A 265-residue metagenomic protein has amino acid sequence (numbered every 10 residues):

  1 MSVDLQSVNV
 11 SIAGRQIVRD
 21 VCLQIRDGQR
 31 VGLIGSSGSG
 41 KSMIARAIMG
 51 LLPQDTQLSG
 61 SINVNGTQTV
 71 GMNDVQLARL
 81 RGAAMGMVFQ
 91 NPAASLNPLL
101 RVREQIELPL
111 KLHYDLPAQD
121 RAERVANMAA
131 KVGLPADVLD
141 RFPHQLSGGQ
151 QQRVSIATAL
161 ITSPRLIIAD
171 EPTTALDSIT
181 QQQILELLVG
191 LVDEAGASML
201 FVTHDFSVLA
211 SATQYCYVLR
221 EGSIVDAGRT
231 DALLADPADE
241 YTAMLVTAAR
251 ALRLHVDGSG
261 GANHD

Functional and structural regions predicted by a protein language model:
Q57-Q68: Conserved ABC transporter NBD signature motif
T69-G86, E104, L112, A232-P237: ABC ATPase NBD coupling module
D120-D137, V246-T247: Conserved ABC ATPase "signature" region
F142-L146, Q150: Conserved ABC ATPase signature
I161-R165: A short, proline-enriched helix->beta-strand linker immediately N-terminal to the Walker B motif in ABC-type P-loop
L209-S211: A short, surface-exposed alpha-helical micro-motif characterized by mixed small hydrophobic and charged/polar residues
I224-G228: ABC ATPase "signature
